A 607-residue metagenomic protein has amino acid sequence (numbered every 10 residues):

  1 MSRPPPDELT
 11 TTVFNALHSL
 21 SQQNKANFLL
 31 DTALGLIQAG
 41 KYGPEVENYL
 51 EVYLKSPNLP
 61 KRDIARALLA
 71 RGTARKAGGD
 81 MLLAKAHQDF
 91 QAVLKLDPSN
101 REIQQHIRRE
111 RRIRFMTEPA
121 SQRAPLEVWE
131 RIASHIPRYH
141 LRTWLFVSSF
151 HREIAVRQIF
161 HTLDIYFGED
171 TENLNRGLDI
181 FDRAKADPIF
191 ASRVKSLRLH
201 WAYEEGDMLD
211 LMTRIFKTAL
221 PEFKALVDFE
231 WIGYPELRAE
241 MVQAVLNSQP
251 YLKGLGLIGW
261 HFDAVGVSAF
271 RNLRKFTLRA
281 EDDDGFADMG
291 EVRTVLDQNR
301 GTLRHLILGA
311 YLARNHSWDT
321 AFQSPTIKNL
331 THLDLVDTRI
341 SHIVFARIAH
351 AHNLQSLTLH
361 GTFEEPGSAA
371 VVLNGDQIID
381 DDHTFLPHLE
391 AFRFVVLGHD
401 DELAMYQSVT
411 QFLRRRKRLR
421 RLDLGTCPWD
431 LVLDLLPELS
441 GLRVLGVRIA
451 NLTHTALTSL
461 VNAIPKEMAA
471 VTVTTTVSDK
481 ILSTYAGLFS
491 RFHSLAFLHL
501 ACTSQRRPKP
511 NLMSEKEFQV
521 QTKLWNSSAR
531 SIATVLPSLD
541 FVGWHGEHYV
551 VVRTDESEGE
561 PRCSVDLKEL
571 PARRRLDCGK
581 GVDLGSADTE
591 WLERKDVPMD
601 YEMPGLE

Functional and structural regions predicted by a protein language model:
M1-R123, M603-E607: CRL adaptor-proximal regions
K25, A124, T143, E172-D179 (+8 more regions): Soluble or luminal CAZymes and related metallo-dependent hydrolases
E51, H87-L94, R108, E130-P137 (+8 more regions): Amphipathic alpha-helical interaction motifs in eukaryotic regulatory proteins
P60-K61, M81-L82, N100, Y139 (+7 more regions): Alpha-solenoid repeat scaffolds
E118-M212, Y234-E236, G256: Hydrophobic regular-secondary-structure patch
H135, I154, Q158, E222 (+3 more regions): Residue-level signature of the C-terminal ends
L174-L178, Y203-A391, V396-R416, P428-P437: Leucine-rich repeat
R416, C427-E607: Leucine-rich solenoid repeat modules
